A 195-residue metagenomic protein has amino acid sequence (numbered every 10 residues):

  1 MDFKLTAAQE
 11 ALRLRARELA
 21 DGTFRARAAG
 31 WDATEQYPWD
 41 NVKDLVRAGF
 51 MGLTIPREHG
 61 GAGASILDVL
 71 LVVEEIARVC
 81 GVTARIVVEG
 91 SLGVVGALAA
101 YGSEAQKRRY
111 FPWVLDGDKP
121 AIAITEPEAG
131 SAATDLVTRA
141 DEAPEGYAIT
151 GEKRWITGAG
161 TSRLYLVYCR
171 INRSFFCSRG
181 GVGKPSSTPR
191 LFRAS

Functional and structural regions predicted by a protein language model:
M1-A11: Intrinsic disorder at enzyme termini
Q9, A20, G49, P56 (+5 more regions): Buried hydrophobic positions in well-ordered alpha/beta secondary-structure cores of metabolic enzymes
A20-A29: N-terminal capping segment at the start of a domain
Q36, G61, A129-S131: Conserved, non-catalytic sequence blocks in retroelement Pol enzymes and Pol-derived host proteins
R47-G117, G158-L164: Internal helix-loop-helix
D116-T125: A short, Trp-centered hydrophobic/proline-enriched beta-strand micro-motif
T138-D141: A structural signal for short hydrophobic beta-strand segments in well-ordered beta-sheet cores
T150-F192: A short core secondary-structure module
